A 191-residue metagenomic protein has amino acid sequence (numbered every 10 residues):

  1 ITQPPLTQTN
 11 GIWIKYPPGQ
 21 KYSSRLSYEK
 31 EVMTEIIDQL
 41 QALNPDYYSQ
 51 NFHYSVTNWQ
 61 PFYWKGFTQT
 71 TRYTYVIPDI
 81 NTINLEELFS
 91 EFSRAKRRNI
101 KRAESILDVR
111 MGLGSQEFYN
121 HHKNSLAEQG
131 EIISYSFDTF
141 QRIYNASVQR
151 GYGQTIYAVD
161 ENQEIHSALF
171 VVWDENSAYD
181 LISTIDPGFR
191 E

Functional and structural regions predicted by a protein language model:
I1, H53-R190: A conserved beta-strand-loop-helix scaffold within acyl/acetyltransferase catalytic domains
T2-F67, S177-E191: Acyl-donor binding region in acyl/amide transferases
